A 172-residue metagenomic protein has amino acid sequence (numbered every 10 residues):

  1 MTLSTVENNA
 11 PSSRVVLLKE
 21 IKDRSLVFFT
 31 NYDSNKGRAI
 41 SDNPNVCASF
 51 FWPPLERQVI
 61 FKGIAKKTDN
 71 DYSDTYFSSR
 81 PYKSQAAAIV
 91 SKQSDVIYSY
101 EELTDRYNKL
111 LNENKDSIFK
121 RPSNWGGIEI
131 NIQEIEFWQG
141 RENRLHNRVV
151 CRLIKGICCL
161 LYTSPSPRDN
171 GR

Functional and structural regions predicted by a protein language model:
M1-D23, V27, N31, R38-I40: An N-terminal domain-cap segment
M1-T5, V46-F51: Short conserved beta-strand and strand-loop elements enriched in small hydrophobics with frequent Asp/Gly
S12, G37, S49-R57, D71: Short Lys/Arg-rich amphipathic alpha-helical segments
S12, L26-F28, W52, W125-I128: Tryptophan-centric aromatic hotspots in well-structured domains and transmembrane helices
L26, N31, D42-V46, R57-K66: Active-site-adjacent structural patch at catalytic or cofactor/ligand-binding sites
T30-Y32, I132-E134, P167: Residues immediately flanking
Q58-S164: Charged, gly/pro-rich active-site loop segments
Y162-R172: Single conserved hydrophobic/aromatic residue that forms the stacking wall/gate of nucleotide- or nucleobase-binding
